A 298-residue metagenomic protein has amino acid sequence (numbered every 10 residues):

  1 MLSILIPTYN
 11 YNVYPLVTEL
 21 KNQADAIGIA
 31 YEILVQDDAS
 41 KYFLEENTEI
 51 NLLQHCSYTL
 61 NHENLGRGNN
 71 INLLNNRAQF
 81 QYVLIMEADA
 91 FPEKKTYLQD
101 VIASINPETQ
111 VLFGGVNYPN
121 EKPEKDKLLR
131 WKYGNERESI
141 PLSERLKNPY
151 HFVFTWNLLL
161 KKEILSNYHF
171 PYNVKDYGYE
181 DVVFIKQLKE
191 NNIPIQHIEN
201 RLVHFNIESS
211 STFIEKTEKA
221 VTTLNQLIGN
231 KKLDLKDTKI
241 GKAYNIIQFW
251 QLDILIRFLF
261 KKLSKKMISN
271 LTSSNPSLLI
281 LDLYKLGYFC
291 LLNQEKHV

Functional and structural regions predicted by a protein language model:
N10-D25: Short, well-formed alpha-helical segments that are part of the catalytic scaffolds of diverse glycosyltransferases
V35-E46, A90-F91: A conserved acidic beta->alpha catalytic loop
N61-A78: Glycine-rich, basic loop-to-helix element that forms the pyrophosphate-binding segment of sugar-nucleotide handling
V83: Short aromatic/hydrophobic "clamp" motif used to bind/position activated sugar donors
K95-K127: Conserved donor NDP-sugar-binding/catalytic core segment of glycosyltransferases
W131-Y150: Short, flexible, basic/aromatic active-site loop/helix in glycosyltransferases
D176-F184: Acidic donor-binding loop at a coil-to-helix junction in glycosyltransferase catalytic cores that engages
K219-T222, D237-V298: Non-catalytic, C-terminal membrane-associated alpha-helical segments of glycosyltransferases
